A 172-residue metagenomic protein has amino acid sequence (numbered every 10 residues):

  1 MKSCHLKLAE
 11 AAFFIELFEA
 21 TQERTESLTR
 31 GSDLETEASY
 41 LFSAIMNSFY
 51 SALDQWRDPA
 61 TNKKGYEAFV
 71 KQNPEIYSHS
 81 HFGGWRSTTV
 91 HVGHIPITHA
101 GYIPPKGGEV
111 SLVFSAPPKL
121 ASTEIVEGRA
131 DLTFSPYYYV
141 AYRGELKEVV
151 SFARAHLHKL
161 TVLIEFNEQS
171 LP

Functional and structural regions predicted by a protein language model:
M1-Y40, T61-P172: Acidic, Ser/Thr/Gly/Pro-rich intrinsically disordered interaction regions
T36, Y40-Q55: Core of folded catalytic or high-affinity ligand/protein-binding domains in predominantly eukaryotic proteins
W56-A60: Glycine-enriched, solvent-exposed interface loops adjoining structured elements
